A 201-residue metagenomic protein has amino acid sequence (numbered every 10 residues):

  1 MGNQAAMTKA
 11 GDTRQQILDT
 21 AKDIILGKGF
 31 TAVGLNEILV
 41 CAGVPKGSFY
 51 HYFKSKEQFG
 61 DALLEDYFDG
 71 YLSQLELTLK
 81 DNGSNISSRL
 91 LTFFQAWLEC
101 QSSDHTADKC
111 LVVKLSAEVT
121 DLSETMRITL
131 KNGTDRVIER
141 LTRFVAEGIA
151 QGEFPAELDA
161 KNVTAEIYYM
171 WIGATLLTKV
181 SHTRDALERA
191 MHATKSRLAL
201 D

Functional and structural regions predicted by a protein language model:
M1-K28, A32-C41, Q58: Basic, helix-initiating cap at the start of DNA-binding domains
M1-Q4, T92-C100, D135-Q151, M170 (+1 more regions): C-terminal peripheral helix-coil segments that are non-catalytic and often amphipathic
L18, L64, F68, R127-I138 (+1 more regions): Amphipathic, non-transmembrane alpha-helical scaffold segments
I25, G34-L35, K46, K56 (+4 more regions): Amphipathic alpha-helical segments enriched in hydrophobic/aromatic and basic residues that form the DNA-contacting
G43-F53: Short hydrophobic/aromatic patch on the recognition helix
A62, D66, E76-D108, A160-I167: Hydrophobic alpha-helical connector segments
S88, I128-G133, A150-E166, D185 (+1 more regions): All-alpha amphipathic helical-bundle segments outside canonical DNA-binding/catalytic cores that form hydrophobic
R89, D104-T125: Amphipathic alpha-helical segments used for helix-helix packing
